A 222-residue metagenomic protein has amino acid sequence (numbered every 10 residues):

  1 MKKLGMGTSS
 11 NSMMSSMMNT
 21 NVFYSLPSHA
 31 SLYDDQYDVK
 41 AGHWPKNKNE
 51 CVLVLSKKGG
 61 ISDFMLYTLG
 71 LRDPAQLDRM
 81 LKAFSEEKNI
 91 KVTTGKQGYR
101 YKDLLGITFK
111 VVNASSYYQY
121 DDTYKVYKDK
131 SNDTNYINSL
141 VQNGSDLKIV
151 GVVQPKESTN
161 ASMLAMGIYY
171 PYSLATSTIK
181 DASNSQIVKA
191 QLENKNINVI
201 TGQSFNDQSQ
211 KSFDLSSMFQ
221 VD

Functional and structural regions predicted by a protein language model:
M1-D222: Basic-flanked hydrophobic alpha-helices used for secretion and membrane insertion
